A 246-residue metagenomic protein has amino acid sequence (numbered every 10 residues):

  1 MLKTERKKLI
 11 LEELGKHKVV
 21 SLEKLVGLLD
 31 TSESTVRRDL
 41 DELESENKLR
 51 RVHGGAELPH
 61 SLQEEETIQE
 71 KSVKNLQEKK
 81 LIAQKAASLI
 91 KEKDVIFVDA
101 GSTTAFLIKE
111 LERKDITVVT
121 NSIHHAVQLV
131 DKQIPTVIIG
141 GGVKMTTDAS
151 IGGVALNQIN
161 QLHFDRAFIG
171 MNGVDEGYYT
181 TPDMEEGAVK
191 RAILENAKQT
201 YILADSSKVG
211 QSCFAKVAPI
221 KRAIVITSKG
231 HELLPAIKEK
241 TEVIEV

Functional and structural regions predicted by a protein language model:
L2, L11-E12, S21-L22, S45 (+1 more regions): Conserved phosphate- and dinucleotide-binding cores of soluble alpha/beta proteins, encompassing both enzyme active
L2-L9, G15-E23, G27-L28, S34-A100 (+2 more regions): HTH-adjacent hinge/linker in prokaryotic transcriptional regulators
S102-T103, H125: A generic "binding-loop/recognition-motif" signal
